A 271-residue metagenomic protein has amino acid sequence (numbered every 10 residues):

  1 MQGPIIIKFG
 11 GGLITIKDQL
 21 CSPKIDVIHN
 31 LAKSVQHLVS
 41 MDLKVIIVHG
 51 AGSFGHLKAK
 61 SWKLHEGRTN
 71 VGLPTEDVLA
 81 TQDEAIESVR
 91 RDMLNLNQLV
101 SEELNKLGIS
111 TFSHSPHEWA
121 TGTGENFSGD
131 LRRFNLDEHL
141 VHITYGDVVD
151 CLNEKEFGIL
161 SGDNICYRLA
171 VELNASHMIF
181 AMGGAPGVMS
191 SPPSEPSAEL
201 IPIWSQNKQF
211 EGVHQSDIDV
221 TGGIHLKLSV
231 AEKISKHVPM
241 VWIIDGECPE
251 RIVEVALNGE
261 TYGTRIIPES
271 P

Functional and structural regions predicted by a protein language model:
M1-M240, G246-E254, E260, E269-P271: Nucleotide/pyrophosphate-binding catalytic subdomain
